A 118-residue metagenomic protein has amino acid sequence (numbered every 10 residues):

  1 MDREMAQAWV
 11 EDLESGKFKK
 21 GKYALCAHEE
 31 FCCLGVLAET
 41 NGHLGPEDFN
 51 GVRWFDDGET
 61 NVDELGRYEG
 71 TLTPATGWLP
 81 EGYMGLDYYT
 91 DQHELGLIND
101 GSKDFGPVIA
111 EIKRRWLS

Functional and structural regions predicted by a protein language model:
M1-F31, A38-S118: Domain-length accessory/inserted modules outside core catalytic folds
